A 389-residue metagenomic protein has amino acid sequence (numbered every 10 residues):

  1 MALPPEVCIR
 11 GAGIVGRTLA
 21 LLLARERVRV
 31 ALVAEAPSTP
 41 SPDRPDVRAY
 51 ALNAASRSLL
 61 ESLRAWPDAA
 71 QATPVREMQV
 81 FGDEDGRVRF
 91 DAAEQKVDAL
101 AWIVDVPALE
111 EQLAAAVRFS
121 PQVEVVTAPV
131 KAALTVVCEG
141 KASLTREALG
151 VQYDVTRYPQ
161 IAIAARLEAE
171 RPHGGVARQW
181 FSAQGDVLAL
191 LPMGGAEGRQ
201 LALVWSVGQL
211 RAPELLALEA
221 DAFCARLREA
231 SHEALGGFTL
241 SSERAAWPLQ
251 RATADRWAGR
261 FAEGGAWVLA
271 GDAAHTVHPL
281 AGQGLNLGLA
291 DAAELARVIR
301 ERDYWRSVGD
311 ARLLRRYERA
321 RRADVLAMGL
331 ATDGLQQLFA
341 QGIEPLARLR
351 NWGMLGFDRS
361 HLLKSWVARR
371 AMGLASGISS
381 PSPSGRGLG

Functional and structural regions predicted by a protein language model:
A2-G13: Beta1/beta-strand and adjacent pyrophosphate-binding region of the FAD-binding site in flavoprotein oxidoreductases
A2-L3, S58-S62, Q71-A148, D154-A164: Conserved N-terminal helical subregion
R10, A24-V47: Glycine-rich FAD pyrophosphate-binding loop
G16-R17: N-terminal Rossmann-fold NAD(P) dinucleotide-binding loop
D46-A70: N-terminal glycine-rich dinucleotide-binding loop that anchors FAD/FMN and/or NAD(P) in oxidoreductases
L60, L134-A246, T253, A258: Conserved FAD-binding catalytic core of PHBH/FMO-like flavoproteins
R211-G309: FAD/FMN-dependent oxidoreductases across multiple families
R297-G389: C-terminal helical "tail/cap" subdomain of flavin- and related membrane-associated enzymes
